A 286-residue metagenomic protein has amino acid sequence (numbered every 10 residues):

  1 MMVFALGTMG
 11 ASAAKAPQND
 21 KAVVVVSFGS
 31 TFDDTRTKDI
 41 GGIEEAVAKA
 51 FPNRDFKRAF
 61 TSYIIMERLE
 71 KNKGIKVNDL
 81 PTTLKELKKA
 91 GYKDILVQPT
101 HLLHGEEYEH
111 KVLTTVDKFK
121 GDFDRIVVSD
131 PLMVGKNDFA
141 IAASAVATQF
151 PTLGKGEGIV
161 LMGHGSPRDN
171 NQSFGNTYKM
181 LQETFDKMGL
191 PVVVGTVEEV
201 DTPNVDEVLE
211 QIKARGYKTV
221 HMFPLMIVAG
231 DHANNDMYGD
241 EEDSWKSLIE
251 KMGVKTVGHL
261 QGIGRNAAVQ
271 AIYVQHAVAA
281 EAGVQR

Functional and structural regions predicted by a protein language model:
M1-G7: Bacterial N-terminal signal peptides
M9-A13: Sec/Tat signal peptide C-region and signal peptidase I cleavage site
A14-R286: Active-site-proximal alpha-helix that buttresses catalytic centers in soluble enzyme cores
